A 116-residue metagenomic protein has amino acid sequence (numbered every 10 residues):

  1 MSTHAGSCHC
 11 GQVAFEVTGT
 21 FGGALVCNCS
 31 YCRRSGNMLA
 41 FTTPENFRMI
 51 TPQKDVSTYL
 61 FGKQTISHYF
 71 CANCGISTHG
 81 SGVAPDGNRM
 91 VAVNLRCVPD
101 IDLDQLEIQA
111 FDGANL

Functional and structural regions predicted by a protein language model:
M1-L116: A short Gly-Trp-Pro
